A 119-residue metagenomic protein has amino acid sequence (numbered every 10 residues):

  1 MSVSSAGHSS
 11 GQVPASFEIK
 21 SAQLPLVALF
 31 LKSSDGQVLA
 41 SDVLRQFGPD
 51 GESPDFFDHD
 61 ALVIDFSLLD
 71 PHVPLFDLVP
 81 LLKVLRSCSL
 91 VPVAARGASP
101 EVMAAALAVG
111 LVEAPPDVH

Functional and structural regions predicted by a protein language model:
S2-H119: Charge-rich, low-hydrophobicity low-complexity segments
